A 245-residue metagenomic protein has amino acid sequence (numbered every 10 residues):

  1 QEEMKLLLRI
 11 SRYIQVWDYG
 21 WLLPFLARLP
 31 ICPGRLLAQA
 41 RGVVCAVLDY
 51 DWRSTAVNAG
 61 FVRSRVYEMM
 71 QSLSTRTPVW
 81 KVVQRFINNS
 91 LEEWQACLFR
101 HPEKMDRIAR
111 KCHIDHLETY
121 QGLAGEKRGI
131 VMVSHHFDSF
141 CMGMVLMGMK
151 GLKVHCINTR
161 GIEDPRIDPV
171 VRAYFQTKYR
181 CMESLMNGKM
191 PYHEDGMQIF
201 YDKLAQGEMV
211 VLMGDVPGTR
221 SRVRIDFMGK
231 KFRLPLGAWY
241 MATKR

Functional and structural regions predicted by a protein language model:
E2-S134, S139, F175-R180: Membrane-anchoring hydrophobic helices of lipid-metabolizing enzymes
D106-C112, M186-P191, M228-G229: Short, flexible loop segments at the rims of nucleotide/cofactor-binding pockets, characterized by
D115, D195-G196, R233-G237: Short, conserved clusters of charged catalytic residues that mark active-site and nucleotide-handling motifs
T119, D195-F200: Short acidic active-site motifs
E126-K127, L185-M186, Q206-G207, R245: Structured helix-beta-strand junction loops
R128-Y192, S221: Catalytic core of membrane glycerolipid acyltransferases/transacylases, capturing the structured, soluble-facing
K178-L185, Q198, D202-L204, E208: Soluble catalytic domains of enzymes that build or remodel membrane lipids, polysaccharides, and related
D202-R245: Membrane-associated lipid acylation/remodeling enzymes share a hydrophobic transmembrane-juxtamembrane segment
